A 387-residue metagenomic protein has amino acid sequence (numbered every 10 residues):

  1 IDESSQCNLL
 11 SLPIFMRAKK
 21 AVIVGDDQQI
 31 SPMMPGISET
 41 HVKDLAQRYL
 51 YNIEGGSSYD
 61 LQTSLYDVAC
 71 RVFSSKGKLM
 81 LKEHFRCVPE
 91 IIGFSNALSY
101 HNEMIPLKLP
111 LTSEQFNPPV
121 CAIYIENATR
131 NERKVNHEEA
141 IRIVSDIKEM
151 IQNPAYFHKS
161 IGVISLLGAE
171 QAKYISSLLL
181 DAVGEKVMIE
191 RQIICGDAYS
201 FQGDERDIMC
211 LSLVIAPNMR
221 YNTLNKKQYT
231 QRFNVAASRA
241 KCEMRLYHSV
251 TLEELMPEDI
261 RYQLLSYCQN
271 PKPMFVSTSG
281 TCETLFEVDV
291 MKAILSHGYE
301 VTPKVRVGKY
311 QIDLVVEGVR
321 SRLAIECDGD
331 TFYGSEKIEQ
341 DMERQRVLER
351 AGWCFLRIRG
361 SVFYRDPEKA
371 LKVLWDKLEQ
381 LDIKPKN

Functional and structural regions predicted by a protein language model:
I1, D204-I215: A short beta-strand element within the Helicase C-terminal
S5, D27-S31, I37-E39, F85-V88 (+7 more regions): Conserved nucleotide-binding/hydrolysis micro-motifs of P-loop NTPases
Q6-N52: Signature of the SF2 helicase/ATPase Hel1-core->accessory helical subdomain module
I37-L79, N96, V183, N218-V305 (+2 more regions): Helicase C-terminal subdomain and adjacent C-terminal extension
V72-V120: Coupling/hinge elements of helicase-like and P-loop NTPase modules
H101-S177: Conserved helicase/translocase motor-coupling segment
D197-M209, A237-R239: SF2 helicase motor core recognition
Q311-R350, R359-R365: Short beta-strand-loop-alpha-helix junction that forms the active-site gateway of nucleic-acid-processing nucleases
